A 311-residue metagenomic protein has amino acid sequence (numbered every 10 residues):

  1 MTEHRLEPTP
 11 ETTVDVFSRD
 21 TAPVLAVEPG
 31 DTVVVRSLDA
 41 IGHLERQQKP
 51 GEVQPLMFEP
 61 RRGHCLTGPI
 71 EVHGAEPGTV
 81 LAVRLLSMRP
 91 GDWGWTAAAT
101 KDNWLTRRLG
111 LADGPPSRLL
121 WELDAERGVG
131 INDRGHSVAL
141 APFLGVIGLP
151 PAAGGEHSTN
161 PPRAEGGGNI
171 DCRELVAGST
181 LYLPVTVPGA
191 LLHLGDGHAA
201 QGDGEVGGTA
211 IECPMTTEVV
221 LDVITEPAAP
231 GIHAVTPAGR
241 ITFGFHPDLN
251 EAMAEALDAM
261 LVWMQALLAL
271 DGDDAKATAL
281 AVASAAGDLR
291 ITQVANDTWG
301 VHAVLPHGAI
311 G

Functional and structural regions predicted by a protein language model:
M1-F58: N-terminal, Lys/Arg-enriched amphipathic/low-complexity engagement segments that precede the first folded domain
P8-S18, E59-T67, S158-G166: Short, structured beta-strand/loop micro-motifs enriched in basic residues and often containing a Trp
V35, V80-V83, L183: A generic structural signal for residues embedded in beta-strands
A40-G51, M88-A98, G189-A199, T292-A295: Short, Lys/Arg- and Gly-enriched loop/turn segments at beta-strand edges
S87-A177: Intrinsically disordered, low-complexity linker/loop segments enriched in Gly/Pro and charged/polar residues
L140-N169, R173-N250: Conserved mixed alpha/beta catalytic, RNA-binding, or beta-rich assembly cores of soluble enzyme, regulatory
P227-V282: A hydrophobic, small-residue-rich beta->alpha segment in the mid-to-C-terminal subdomain of diverse proteins
